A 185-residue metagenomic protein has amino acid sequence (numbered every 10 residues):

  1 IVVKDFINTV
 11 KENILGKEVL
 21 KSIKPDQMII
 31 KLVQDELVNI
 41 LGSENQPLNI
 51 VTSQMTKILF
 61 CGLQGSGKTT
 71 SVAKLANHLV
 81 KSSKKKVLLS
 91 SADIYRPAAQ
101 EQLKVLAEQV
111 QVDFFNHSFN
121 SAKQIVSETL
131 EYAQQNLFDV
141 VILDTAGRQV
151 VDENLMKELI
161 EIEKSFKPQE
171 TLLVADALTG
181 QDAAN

Functional and structural regions predicted by a protein language model:
I1-A92, A99-F119, K123-Q134, D139-T145: Primarily NTPase-proximal linker/entry elements flanking Walker-type ATP/GTP-binding cores
Q27, A146-D152, F166-A184: Conserved Switch II/interswitch segment of TRAFAC-class P-loop GTPases
S71, A99-Q102, V150-L159, D182-N185: Conserved ATPase-coupling elements of RecA-like P-loop NTPase cores
K86, V112, V140, L155-L178: Inter-motif core of Ras-like GTPase G domains
D93, Q134, Q149-L155: Contiguous hydrophobic segments
I94-Y95, A177: Short glycine-enriched loops at secondary-structure junctions
N120-Q124, E153, Q181: Conserved phosphate-coordination/catalytic loops
